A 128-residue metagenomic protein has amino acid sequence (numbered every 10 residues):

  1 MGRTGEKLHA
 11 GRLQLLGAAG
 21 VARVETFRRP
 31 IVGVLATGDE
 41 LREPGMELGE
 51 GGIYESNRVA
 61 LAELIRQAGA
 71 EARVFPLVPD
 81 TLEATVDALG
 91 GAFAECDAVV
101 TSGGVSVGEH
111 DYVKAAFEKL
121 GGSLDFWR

Functional and structural regions predicted by a protein language model:
M1-P79: Short, glycine/charged-enriched hinge/interface segments at domain edges or termini
G52, R58-R128: Short glycine/threonine-rich loop/turn motifs
